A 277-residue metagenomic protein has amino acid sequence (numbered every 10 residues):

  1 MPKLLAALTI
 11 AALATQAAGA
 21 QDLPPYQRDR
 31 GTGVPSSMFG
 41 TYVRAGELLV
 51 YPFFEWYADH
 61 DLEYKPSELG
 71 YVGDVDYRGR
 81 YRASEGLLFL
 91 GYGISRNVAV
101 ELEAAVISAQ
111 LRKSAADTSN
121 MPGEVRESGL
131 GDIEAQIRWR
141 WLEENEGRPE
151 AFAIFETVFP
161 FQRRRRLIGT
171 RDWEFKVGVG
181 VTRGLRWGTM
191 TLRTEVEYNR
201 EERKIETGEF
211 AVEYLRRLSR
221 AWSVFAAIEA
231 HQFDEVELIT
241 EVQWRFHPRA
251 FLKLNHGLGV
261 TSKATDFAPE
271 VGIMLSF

Functional and structural regions predicted by a protein language model:
M1-D29: Cleavable N-terminal export/targeting peptides
A20-F277: Transmembrane beta-barrel domains of Gram-negative outer membranes and organellar outer membranes
